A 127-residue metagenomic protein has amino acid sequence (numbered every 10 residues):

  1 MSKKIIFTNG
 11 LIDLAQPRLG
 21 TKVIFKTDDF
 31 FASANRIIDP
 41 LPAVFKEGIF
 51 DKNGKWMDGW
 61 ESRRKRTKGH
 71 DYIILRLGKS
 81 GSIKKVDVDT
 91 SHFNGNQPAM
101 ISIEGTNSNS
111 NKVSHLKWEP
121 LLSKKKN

Functional and structural regions predicted by a protein language model:
M1-T67, K84, H92-S108: Juxtadomain low-complexity/linker regions and immediately adjacent membrane-anchoring helices
G10, Y72-I73: Generic hydrophobic alpha-helical membrane-segment signal
K26, R76-G78: A structural detector for beta-sheet-dominated domains
K68-D71, G78-K85: Extended extracellular/luminal ectodomain segments enriched in beta-structured repeat modules
I74-R76, G105: Predominantly extracellular/lumenal beta-strand repeat domains
K112-N127: Beta-rich interaction modules in large eukaryotic scaffold/regulatory proteins
